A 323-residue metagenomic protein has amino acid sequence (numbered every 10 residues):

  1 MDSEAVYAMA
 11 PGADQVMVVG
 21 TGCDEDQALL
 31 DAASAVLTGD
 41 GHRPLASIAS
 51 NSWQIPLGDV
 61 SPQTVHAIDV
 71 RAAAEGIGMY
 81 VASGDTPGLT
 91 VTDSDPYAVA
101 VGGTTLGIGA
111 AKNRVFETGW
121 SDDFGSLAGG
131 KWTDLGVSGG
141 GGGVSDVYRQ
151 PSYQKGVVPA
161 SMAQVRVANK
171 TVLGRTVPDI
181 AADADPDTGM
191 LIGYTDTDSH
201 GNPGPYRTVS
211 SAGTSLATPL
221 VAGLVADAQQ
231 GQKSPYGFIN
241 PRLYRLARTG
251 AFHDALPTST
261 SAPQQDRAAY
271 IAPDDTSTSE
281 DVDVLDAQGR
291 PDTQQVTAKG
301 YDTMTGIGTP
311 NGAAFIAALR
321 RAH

Functional and structural regions predicted by a protein language model:
M1-G103, D134, G139, S145-A212 (+4 more regions): Substrate-binding/charge-relay-adjacent region of secreted/lumenal peptidase catalytic domains
Y97, G102-T171, T176, D254-T276 (+1 more regions): Glycine-rich (often Gly-Gly/Gly-Pro-rich) flexible segments and glycine-rich loop motifs, frequently accented by
G109-A111, T188-M190, P219: Short helix/loop capping segments that flank catalytic or ligand/cofactor-binding pockets
P178, T218-G223: Feature representing long, continuous alpha-helical segments
A222-Q230: Short glycine/serine- and small hydrophobic-enriched flexible loop segments
Q229-T303: An often Trp-containing, charged/polar helix-loop segment at the C-terminal end of enzyme catalytic cores
